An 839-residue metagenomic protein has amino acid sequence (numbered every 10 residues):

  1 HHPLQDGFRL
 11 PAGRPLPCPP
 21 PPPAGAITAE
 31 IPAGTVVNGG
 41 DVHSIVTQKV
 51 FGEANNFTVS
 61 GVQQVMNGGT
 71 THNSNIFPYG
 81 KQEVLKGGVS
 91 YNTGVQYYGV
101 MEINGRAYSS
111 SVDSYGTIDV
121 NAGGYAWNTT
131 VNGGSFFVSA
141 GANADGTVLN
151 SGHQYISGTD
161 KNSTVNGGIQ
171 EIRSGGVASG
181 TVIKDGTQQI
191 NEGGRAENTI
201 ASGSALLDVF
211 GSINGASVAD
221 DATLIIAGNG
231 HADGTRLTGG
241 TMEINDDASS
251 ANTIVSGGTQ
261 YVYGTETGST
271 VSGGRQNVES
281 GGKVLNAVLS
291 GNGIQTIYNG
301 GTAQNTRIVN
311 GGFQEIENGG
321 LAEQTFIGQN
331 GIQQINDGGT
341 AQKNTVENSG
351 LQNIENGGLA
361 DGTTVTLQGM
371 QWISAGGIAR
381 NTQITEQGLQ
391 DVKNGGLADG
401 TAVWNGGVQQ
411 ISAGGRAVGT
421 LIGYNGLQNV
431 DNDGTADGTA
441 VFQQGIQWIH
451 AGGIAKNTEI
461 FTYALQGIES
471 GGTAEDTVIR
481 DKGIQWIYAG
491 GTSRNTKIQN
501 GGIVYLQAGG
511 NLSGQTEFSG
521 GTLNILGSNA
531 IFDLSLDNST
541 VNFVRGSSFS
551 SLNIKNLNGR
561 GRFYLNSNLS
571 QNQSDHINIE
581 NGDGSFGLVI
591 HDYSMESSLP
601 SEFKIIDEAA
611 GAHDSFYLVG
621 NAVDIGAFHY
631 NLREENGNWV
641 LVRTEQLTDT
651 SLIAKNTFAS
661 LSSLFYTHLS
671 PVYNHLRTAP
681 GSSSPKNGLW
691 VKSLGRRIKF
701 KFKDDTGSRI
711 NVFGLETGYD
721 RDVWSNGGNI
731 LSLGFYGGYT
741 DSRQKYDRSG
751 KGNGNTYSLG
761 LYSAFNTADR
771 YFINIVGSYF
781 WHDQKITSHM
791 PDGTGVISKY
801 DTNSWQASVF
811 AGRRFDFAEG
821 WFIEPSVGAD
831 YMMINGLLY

Functional and structural regions predicted by a protein language model:
H1-A29, A33, N38-G39, Q507-A508 (+2 more regions): Extracellular/surface-exposed low-complexity segments
H2-Q5, Q368, Q444: Compositionally biased, intrinsically disordered low-complexity segments enriched in Pro/Arg/Gln/His
D6, P11-A33, V42-S44, S60 (+15 more regions): Surface-exposed loop/turn motifs in large extracellular/passenger domains
V37, Q48-V50, A54-V59, Q63-V65 (+50 more regions): Fold-core signature of tandem repeat domains
Q447, E459-T462, G472, T477-D481 (+1 more regions): Extracellular beta-strand/loop-rich repeat segments of large surface/secreted proteins
E645-I823, M833: Outer membrane beta-barrel translocator domains of Type V secretion systems
V827-D830: A glycine-rich phosphate-binding loop feature that marks nucleotide/adenosyl-phosphate handling sites
L838-Y839: C-terminal outer-membrane beta-barrel translocator/porin domains of Gram-negative envelope proteins and their
